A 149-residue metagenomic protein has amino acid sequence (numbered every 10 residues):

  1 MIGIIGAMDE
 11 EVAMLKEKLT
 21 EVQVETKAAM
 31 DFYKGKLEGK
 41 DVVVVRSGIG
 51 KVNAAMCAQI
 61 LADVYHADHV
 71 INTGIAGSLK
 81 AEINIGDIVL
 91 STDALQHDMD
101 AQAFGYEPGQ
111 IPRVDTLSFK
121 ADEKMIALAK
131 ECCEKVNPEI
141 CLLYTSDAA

Functional and structural regions predicted by a protein language model:
M1-L128, C132-K135: Metabolite-binding pocket within alpha/beta catalytic cores that recognizes anionic/polar moieties
V136-L142: Short, structured loop/turn "capping" segments at alpha-beta junctions
Y144-A149: Conserved small/polar residues in nucleotide/adenosyl-binding loops
